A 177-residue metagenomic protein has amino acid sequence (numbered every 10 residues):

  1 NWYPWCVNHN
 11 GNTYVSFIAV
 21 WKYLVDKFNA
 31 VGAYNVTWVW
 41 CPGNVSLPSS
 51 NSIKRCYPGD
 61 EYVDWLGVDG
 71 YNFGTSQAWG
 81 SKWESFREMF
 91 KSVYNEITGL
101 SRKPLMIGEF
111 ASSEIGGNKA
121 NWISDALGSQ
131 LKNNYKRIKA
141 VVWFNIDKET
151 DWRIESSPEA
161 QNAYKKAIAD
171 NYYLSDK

Functional and structural regions predicted by a protein language model:
N1-N10, F28, S101, I115 (+1 more regions): Substrate-binding cleft and catalytic face of glycoside hydrolase catalytic domains, especially the flexible beta-alpha
N1-Y14, N35-P42, L66, V141: Active-site groove signature of glycoside hydrolases
T13-V31, S52-P58, L131-N133: An active-site-proximal structural segment forming one wall of the substrate-binding cleft that immediately precedes
F17-V20, L24, V93, W122-I123 (+2 more regions): Stable alpha-helical elements in mature extracytoplasmic
W21-S52, R102-I115, I138-I146: Aromatic-lined carbohydrate-recognition surfaces of secreted/lumenal glycan-active proteins
N44-E61, K82-I97, N121-L131: Alpha-helical scaffolding within the catalytic cores of extracellular/periplasmic polymer-degrading hydrolases
E61-G116, A169: Glycoside hydrolase catalytic-domain groove-lining segments
K103-K177: Substrate-binding cleft of secreted/luminal carbohydrate-active enzymes
